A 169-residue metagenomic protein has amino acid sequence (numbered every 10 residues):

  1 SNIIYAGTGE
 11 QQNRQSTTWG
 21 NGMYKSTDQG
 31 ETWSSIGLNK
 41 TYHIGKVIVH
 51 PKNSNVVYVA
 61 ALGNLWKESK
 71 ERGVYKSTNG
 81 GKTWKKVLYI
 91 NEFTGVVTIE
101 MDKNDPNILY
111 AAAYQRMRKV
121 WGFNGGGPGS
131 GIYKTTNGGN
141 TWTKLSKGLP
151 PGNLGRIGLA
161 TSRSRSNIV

Functional and structural regions predicted by a protein language model:
S1-V169: Beta-propeller blade termini and top-face loops
